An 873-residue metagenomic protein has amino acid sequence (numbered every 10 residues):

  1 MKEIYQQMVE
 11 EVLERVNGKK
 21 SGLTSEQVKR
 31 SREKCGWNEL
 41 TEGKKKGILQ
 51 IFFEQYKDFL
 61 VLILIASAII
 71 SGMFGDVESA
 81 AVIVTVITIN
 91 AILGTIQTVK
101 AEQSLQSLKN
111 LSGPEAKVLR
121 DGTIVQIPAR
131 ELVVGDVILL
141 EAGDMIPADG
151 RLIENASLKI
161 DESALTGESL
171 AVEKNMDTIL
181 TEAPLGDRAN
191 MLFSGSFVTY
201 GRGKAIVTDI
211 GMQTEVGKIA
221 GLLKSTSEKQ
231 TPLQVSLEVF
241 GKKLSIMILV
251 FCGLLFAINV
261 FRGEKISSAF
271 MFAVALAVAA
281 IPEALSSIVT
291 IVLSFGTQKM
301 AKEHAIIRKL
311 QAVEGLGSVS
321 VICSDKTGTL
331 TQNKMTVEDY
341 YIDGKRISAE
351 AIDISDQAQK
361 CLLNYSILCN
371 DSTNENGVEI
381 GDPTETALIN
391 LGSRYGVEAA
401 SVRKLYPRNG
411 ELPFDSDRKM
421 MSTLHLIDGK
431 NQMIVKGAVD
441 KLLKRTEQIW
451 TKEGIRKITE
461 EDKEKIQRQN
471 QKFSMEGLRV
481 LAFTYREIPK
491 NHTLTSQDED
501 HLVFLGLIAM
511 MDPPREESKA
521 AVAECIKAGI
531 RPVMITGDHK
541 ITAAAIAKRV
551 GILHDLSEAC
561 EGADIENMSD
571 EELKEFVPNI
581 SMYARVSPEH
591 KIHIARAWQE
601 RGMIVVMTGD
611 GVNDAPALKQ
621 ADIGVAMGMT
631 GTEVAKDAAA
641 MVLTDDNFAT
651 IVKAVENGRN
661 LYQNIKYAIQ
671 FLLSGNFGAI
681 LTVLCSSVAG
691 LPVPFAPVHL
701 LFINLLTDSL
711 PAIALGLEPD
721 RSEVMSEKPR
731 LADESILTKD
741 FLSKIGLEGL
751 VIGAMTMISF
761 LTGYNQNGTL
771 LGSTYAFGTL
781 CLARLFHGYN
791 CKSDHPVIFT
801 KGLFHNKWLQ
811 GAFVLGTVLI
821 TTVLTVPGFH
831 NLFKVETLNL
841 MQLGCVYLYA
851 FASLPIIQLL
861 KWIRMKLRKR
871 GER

Functional and structural regions predicted by a protein language model:
M1-S726, I736-L737, L750, F777 (+1 more regions): Conserved cytosolic headpiece of P-type ATPases
N370, G602, V655, R659 (+2 more regions): Alpha-helix capping/termination and helix-coil
S687-A696, F760-G772: Helix-coil boundary and interhelical linker segments in multi-pass alpha-helical membrane proteins
T707, I752, T774-G788: Generic alpha-helical transmembrane segments
L731-L750, L770-Y775: Membrane-water interface at loop-to-transmembrane-helix junctions
